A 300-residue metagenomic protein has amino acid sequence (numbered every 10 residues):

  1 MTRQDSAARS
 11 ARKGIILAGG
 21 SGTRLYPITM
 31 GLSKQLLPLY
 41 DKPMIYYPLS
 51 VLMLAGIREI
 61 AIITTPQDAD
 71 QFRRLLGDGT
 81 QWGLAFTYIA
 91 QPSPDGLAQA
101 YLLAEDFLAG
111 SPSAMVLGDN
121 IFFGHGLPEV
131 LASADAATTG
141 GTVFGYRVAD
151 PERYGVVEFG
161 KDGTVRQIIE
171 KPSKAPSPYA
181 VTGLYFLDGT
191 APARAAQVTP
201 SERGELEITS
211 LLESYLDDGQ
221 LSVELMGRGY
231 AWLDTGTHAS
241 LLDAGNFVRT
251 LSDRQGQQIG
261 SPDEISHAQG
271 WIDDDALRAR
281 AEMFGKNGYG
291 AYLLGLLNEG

Functional and structural regions predicted by a protein language model:
M1-I16, R24-P27, L37-P38, K42-L117 (+6 more regions): Conserved N-terminal catalytic core of the sugar/cofactor nucleotidyltransferase
L36, V157-F159: A structural signal for short hydrophobic beta-strand segments in well-ordered beta-sheet cores
D68, N120-F122, R147-D150, P172 (+2 more regions): Glycine-rich beta-alpha junction loops
P94-L97, D150-P151, K174, A231-W232: A short acidic, often aromatic-flanked loop/helix-cap motif at beta-alpha or helix-coil junctions that lines enzyme
A114, P128, A132-D135, T164-E264 (+2 more regions): Catalytic-core segments of class I nucleotidyltransferases/pyrophosphorylases that form NMP-activated intermediates
G124-E152: Conserved donor-nucleotide/metal-binding helix-loop-beta segment in metal-dependent transferases, i.e., the alpha-helix
H267-G300: Generic C-terminus detector
